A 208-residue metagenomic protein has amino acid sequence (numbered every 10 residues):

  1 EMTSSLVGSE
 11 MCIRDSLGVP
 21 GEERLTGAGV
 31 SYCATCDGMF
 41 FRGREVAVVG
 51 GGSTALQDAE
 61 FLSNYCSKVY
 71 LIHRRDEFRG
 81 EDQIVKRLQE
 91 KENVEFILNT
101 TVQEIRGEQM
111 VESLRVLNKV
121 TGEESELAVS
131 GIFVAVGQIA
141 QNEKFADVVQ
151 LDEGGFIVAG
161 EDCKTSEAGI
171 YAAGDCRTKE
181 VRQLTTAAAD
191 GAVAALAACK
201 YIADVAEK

Functional and structural regions predicted by a protein language model:
E1-G8, I13: Single conserved hydrophobic/aromatic residue that forms the stacking wall/gate of nucleotide- or nucleobase-binding
S9-E10, G43-R44, C66, V129: Short, well-ordered alpha-helix to beta-strand connector turns
G18, E23-F40, A135-Q183, D190 (+1 more regions): FAD-site-proximal beta/loop scaffold in flavoenzymes
G50-G52: Glycine-rich Rossmann-fold phosphate-binding loop(s) that bind the pyrophosphate of adenine dinucleotide cofactors
A55: N-terminal Rossmann-fold NAD(P) dinucleotide-binding loop
A59-E60: Generic hydrophobic/aromatic pocket-lining and core-packing "Φ" positions
N64-G160, K200-K208: A Rossmann-like FAD-binding core segment of flavoenzymes
